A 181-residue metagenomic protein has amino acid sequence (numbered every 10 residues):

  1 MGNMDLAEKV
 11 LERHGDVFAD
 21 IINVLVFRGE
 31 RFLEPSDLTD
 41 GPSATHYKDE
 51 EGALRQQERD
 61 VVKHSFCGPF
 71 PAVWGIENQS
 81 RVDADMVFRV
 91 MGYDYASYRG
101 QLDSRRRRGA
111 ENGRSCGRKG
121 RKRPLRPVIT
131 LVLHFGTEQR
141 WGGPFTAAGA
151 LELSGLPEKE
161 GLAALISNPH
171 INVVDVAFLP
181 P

Functional and structural regions predicted by a protein language model:
M1-P181: Accessory alpha/beta interaction modules
